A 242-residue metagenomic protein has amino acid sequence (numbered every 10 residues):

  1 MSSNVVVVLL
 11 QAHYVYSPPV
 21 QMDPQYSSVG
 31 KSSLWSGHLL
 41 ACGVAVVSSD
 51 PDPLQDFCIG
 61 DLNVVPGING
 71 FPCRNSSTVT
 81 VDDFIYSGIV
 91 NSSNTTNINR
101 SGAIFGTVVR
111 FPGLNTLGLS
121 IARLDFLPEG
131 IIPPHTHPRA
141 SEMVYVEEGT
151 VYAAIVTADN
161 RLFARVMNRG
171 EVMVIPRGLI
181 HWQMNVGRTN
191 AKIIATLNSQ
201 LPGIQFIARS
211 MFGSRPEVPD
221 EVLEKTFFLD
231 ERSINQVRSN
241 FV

Functional and structural regions predicted by a protein language model:
S2, D23-P24: Context-dependent free N-terminus signature
L9-A12, Y16-P18, P24-A122, K225-V242: A short, N-terminal "cap"/entry segment at the start of jelly-roll beta-barrel domains of the cupin/DSBH fold
D56-L62, G67-I68, C73-N75, N160-R161 (+2 more regions): Double-stranded beta-helix
G113, I132-H137, A164-V166, M184-N185: Short histidine-centered beta-strand/loop micro-motifs that create catalytic or ligand/metal-coordination sites
T116, A158-G178: Short acidic-glycine-tyrosine-enriched beta hairpin
R123, V144-Y145, H181, A195: Conserved, well-structured core segments
L127-I131, H137-D159, R169: Glycine- and acidic-residue-biased ligand/ion/polar-headgroup-sensing regions
I131-P133, Y152, E171-M173, G178-W182 (+1 more regions): Histidine-centered metal-chelating micro-motifs
